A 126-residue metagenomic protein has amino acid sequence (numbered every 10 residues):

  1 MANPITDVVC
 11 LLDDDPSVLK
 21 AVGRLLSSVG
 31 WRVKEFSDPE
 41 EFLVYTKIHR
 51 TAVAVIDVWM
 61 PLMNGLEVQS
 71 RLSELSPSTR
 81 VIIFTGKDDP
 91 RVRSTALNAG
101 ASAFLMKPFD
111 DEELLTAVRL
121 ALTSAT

Functional and structural regions predicted by a protein language model:
P16-K34: Two-component/phosphorelay signaling modules centered on CheY-like receiver
E35-V53: Acidic, metal-coordinating helix/loop segments flanking the phosphotransfer/catalytic sites of two-component signaling
S37-D38, N64-E67: Acidic catalytic/metal-coordinating carboxylates
M60: Receiver (REC) domain active-site loop signature in two-component systems and cognate sites in sensor histidine kinases
R91, F109-R119: C-terminal output helix
